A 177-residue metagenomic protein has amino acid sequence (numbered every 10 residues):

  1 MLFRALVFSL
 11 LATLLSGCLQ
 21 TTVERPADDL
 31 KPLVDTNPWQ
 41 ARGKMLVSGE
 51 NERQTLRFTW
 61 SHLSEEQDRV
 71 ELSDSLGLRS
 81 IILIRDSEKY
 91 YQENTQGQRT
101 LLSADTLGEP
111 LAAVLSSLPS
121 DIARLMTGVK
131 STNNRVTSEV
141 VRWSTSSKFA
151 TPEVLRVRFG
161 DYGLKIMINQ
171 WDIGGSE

Functional and structural regions predicted by a protein language model:
M1-V7: Bacterial N-terminal signal peptides that target proteins for export
L14-G17: C-terminal motif of bacterial Sec signal peptides marking the signal peptidase cleavage site
L19-T22: Bacterial signal peptide processing site
L33-N51: A short, Trp-centered hydrophobic/proline-enriched beta-strand micro-motif
T36-R42, S64-R69, S147-R156: Short, hydrophobic/aromatic-rich segments at coil-to-beta transitions
M45-V47, T55-I81, S87-K89: N-terminal beta-strand/beta-hairpin edge segment
E93-A123: Acidic/charged, solvent-exposed loop-and-adjacent secondary-structure segments enriched in E/D, K/R, S/T, and G/P
S120-E177: Gly/Pro-enriched, hydrophobic low-complexity segments that function as extracytoplasmic propeptides/linkers
